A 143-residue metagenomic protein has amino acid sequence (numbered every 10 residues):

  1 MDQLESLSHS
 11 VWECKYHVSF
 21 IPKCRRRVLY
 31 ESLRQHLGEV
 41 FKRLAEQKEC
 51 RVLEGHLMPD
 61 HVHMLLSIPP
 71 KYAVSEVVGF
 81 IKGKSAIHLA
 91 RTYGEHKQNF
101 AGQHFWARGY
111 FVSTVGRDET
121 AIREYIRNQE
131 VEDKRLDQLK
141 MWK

Functional and structural regions predicted by a protein language model:
M1-K143: Basic nucleic-acid-binding interfaces
